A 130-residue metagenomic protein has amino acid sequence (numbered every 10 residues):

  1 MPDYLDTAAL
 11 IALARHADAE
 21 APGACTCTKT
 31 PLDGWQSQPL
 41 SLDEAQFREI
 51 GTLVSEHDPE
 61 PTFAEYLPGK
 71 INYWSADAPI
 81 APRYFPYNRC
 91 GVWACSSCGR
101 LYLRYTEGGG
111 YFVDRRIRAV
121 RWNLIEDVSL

Functional and structural regions predicted by a protein language model:
M1-A8, L53-I80, E126-D127: Short, charged low-complexity linear segments at domain edges
P2-C25, R115-L130: Short, intrinsically disordered terminal segments enriched in charged and Pro/Gly residues
A12-E20, A64-P68, R83-R89: Short, flexible, mixed-charge glycine/proline-rich loop motifs that serve as phosphate/nucleic-acid-contacting
G23-T26, V92-A94: The −1 position to Zn-ligating cysteines in a subset of zinc-ribbon hairpins
T26-P31, G99: Cys/His-coordinated zinc-binding microdomains
G34-P39, Y105-G108: Short Cys/His-rich "knuckle" micro-motifs
L40-T52, G109-A119: Short cysteine/histidine-rich metal-coordination sites, predominantly Zn2+-binding motifs
A78-L130: Short, compact, well-ordered microdomains
